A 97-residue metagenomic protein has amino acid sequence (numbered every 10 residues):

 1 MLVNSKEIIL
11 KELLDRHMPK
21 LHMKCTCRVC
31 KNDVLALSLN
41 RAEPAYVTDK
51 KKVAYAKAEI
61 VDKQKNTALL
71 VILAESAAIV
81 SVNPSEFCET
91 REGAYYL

Functional and structural regions predicted by a protein language model:
M1-L97: Intrinsically disordered, low-complexity, basic-enriched segments
